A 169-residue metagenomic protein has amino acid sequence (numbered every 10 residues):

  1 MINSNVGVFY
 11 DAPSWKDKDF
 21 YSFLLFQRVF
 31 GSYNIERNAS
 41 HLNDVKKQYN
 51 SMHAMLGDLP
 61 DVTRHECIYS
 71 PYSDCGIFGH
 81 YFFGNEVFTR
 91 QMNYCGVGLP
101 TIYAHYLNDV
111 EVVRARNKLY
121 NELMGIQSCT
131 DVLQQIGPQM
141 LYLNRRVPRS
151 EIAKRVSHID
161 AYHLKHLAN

Functional and structural regions predicted by a protein language model:
M1-N169: Mature, solvent-exposed C-terminal subdomains and processed small-chain segments of exported/organellar
